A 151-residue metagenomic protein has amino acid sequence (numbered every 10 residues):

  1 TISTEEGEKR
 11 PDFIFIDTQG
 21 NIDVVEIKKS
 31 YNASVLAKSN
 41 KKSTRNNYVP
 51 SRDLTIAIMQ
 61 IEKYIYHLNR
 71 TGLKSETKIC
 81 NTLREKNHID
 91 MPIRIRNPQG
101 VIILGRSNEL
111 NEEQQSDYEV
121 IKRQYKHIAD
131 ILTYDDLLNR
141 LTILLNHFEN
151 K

Functional and structural regions predicted by a protein language model:
T1-K151: Charged, terminal alpha-helix-loop-beta segments that serve as non-catalytic nucleic-acid engagement and/or assembly
